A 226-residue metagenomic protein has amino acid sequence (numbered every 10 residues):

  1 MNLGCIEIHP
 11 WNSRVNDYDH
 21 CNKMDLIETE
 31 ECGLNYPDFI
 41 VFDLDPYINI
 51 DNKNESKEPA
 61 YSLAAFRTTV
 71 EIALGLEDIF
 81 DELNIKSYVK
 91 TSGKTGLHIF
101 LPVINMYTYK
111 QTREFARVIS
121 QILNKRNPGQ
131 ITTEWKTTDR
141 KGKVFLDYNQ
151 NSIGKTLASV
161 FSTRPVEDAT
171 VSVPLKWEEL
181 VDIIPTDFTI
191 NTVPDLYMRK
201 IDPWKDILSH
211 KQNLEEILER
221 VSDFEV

Functional and structural regions predicted by a protein language model:
N2-I40, P46-F66, V70, G75 (+2 more regions): C-terminal accessory nucleic-acid interaction domains of nucleic acid-metabolism proteins
P37-F39, K86, G96: Short glycine-rich loop/turn motifs
E77-K90: Active-site palm subdomain of RNA-directed nucleic acid polymerases
S87-G93, E134-T138: Short beta-strand
S92-L101: Short, conserved phosphate-binding/catalytic loop or strand-edge motifs used in phosphoryl-/nucleotidyl-transfer
F100-T112: Catalytic palm subdomain of template-directed nucleic-acid polymerases, centered on the conserved carboxylate motif
